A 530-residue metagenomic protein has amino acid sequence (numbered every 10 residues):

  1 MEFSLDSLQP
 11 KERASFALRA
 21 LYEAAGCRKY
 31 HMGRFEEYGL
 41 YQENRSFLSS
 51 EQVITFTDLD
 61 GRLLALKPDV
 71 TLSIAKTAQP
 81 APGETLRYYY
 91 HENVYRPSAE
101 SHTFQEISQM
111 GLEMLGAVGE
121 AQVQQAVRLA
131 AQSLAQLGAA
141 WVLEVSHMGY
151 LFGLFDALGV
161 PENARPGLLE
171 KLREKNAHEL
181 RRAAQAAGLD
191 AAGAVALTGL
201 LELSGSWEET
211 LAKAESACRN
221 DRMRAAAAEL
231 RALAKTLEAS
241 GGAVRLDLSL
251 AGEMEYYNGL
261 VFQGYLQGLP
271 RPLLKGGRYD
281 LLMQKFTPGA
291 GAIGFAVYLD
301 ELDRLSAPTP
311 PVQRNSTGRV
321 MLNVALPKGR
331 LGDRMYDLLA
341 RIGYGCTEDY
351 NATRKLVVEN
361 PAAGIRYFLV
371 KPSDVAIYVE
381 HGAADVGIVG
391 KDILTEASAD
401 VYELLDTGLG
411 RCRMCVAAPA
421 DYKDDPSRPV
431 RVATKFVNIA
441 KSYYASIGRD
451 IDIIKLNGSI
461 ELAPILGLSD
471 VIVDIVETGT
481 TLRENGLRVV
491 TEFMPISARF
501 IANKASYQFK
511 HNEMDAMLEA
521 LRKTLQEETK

Functional and structural regions predicted by a protein language model:
M1-A65, Q124, R128: TRNA-binding/sensing appendages of the translation machinery
S7-A25, E36-E37, T71-P82, Y89-A139 (+1 more regions): Positively charged, Gly/Ser-enriched RNA/tRNA-binding surfaces
M32-E51, S146-D156, L250-G259, E461-L466: Beta-rich nucleic-acid/ligand-interaction surfaces
E51-V53, L63, L86-Y90, I107-G111 (+8 more regions): Broad gene-expression machinery/nucleic-acid interaction feature
Q52-S101, V375, E380-V389: Glycine-rich, N-terminal phosphate-binding loop and its surrounding beta-alpha-beta segment
D60-R62, M114-E120, S506: A generic structural motif
L151-G242, E477, G486-R488, K510-K530: Long, charged alpha-helical interface segments
T317-K530: Domain-level signature for soluble enzymes in the chorismate/prephenate branch of the shikimate pathway
